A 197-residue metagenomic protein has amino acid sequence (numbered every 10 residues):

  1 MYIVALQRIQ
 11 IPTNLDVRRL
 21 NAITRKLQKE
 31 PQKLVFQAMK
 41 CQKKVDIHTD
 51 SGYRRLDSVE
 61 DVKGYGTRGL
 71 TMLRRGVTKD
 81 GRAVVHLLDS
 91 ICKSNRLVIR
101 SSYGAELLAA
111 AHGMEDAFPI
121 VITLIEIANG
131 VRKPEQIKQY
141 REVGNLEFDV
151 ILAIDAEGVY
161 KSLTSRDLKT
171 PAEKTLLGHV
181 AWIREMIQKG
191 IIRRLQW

Functional and structural regions predicted by a protein language model:
M1-P31: C-terminal reverse transcriptase regions that engage the nucleic-acid substrate
I3-V4, F36-M39, D89-R96, G190-W197: Acidic carboxylate-rich catalytic motifs and surrounding loops in phosphoryl-/glycosyl-chemistry enzymes
I3-V4, V59-V62, L163-L168: Short coil/turn segments at secondary-structure boundaries
L6, L70-R74, R82-I91, E115-D116 (+1 more regions): Active/binding-pocket-proximal capping segment
K29-K43, Y140-G144: A short acidic-Thr-Gly-centered motif at the start of a beta-strand
C41-D61, D155: Two-metal-ion RNase H-like nuclease active-site motif
R75-L108: A short, polar/acidic, helix/strand-boundary loop motif
R96-W197: RNase H-like nuclease module associated with reverse transcription
